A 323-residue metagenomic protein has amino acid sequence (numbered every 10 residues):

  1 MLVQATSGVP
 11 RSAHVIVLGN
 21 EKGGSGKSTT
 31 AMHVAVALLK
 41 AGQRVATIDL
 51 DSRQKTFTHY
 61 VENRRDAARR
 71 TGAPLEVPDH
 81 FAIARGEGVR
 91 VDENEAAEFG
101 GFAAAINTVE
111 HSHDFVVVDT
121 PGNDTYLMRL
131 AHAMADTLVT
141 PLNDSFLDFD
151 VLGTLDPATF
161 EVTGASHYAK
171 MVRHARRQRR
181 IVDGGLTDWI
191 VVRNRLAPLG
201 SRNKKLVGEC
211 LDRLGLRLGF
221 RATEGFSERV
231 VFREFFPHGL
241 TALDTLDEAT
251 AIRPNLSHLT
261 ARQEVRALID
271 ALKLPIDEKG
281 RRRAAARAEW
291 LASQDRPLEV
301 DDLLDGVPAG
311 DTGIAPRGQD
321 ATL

Functional and structural regions predicted by a protein language model:
M1-P10, I181-L323: C-terminal lobe/tail of nucleotide-utilizing enzymes
V15, G19-K22, A37-V116, G122 (+1 more regions): P-loop/Walker-type NTP enzyme "switch/lid" segment
G23, T56-F57, D136, F226: Generic structural signal for small/hydrophobic residues in well-ordered secondary structure, especially within
K27: Conserved lysine of the Walker
T30: Hydrophobic positions on the alpha1 helix immediately C-terminal to the Walker A/P-loop
H33, A37, L130: Active-site signature of alpha/beta-hydrolase-fold catalytic machinery across serine- and Asp/Cys-nucleophile hydrolases
A41, P121-E224: Conserved catalytic-core segment of NTP-binding enzymes
N63-A67, P157-T159, T241-L243: Short, hinge-like loop/turn segments at secondary-structure boundaries
